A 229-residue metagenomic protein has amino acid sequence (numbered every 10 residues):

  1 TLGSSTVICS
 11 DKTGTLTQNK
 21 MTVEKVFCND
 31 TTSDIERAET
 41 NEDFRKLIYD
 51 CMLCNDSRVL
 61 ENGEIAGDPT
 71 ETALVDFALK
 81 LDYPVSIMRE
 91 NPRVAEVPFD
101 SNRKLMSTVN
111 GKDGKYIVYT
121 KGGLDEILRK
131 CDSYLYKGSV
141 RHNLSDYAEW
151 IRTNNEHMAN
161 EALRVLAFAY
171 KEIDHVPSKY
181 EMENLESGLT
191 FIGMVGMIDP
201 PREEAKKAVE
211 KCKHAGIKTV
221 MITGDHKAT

Functional and structural regions predicted by a protein language model:
T1-T229: Conserved cytosolic headpiece of P-type ATPases
